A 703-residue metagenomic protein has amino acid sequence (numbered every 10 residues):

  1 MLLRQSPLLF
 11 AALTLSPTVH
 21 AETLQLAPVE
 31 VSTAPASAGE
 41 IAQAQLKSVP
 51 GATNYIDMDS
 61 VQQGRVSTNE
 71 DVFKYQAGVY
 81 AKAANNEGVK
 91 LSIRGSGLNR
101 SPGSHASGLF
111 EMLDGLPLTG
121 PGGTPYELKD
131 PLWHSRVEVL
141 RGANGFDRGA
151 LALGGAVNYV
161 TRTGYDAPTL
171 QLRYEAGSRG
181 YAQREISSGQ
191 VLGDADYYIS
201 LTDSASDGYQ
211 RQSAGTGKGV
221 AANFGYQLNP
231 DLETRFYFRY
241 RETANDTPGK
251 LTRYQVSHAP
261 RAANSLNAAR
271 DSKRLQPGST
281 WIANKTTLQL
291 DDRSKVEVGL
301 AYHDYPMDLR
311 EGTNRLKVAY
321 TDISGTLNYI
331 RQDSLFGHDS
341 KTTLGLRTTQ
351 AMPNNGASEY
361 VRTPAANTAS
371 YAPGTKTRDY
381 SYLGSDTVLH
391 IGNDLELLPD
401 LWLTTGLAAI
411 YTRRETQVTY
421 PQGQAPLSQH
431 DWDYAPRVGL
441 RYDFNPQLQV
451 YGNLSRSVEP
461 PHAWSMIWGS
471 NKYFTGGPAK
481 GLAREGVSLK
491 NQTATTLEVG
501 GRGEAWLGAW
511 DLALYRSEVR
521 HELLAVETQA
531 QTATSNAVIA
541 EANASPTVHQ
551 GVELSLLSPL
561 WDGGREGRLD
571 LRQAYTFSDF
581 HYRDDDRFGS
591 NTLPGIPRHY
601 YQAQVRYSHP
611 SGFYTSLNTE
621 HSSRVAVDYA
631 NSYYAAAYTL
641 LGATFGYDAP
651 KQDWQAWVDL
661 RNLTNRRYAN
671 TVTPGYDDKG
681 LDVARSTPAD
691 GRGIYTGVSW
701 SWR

Functional and structural regions predicted by a protein language model:
L91-S92, L109-L113, P125-E127, V139 (+2 more regions): N-terminal periplasmic accessory domains that precede and gate Gram-negative outer-membrane beta-barrel machines
S101-P102, L109, D114-R141: Short acidic/polar hinge/loop motifs at secondary-structure boundaries that mediate gating or recognition
T169-Q171, A176-A205, Q210-P248, K273-Q289 (+4 more regions): Transmembrane beta-barrel wall of Gram-negative outer-membrane proteins
Q190, K285, K295-A301, Y305-D308 (+7 more regions): Membrane-embedded beta-barrel scaffold of Gram-negative outer-membrane proteins
N229, D333-A351, Y380-V519, D579 (+2 more regions): Structural signature of Gram-negative outer-membrane beta-barrels, strongest in the C-terminal barrel of TonB-dependent
D231-R239, L275-T419, D511, G551 (+2 more regions): Face-selective signature of the C-terminal outer-membrane beta-barrel domain
F336, L397-L403, Y411-T412, L507-A509 (+3 more regions): Gram-negative outer-membrane beta-barrel transporters
V458, R520, S558, R624-A626 (+1 more regions): C-terminal beta-signal and adjacent terminal beta-strands/loops of Gram-negative outer-membrane beta-barrel proteins
